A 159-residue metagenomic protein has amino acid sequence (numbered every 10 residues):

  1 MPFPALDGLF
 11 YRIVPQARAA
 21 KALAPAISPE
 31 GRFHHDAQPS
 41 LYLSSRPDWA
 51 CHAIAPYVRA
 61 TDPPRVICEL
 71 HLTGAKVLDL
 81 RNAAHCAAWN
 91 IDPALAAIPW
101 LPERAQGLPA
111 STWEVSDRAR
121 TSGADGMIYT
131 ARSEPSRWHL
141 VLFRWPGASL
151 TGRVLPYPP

Functional and structural regions predicted by a protein language model:
M1-A26, R32-D36, Y57, T61-P159: Active-site and NAD+-binding cores of ADP-ribose-processing enzymes
Q16, L43-R46: Acidic/polar N-terminal loop/beta-strand segments that form early-domain functional surfaces
H35-S44: A short, exposed loop/beta-hairpin motif centered on an aromatic-Gly-Thr core
D48-A60: Short active-site loop/helix that positions an aromatic residue
